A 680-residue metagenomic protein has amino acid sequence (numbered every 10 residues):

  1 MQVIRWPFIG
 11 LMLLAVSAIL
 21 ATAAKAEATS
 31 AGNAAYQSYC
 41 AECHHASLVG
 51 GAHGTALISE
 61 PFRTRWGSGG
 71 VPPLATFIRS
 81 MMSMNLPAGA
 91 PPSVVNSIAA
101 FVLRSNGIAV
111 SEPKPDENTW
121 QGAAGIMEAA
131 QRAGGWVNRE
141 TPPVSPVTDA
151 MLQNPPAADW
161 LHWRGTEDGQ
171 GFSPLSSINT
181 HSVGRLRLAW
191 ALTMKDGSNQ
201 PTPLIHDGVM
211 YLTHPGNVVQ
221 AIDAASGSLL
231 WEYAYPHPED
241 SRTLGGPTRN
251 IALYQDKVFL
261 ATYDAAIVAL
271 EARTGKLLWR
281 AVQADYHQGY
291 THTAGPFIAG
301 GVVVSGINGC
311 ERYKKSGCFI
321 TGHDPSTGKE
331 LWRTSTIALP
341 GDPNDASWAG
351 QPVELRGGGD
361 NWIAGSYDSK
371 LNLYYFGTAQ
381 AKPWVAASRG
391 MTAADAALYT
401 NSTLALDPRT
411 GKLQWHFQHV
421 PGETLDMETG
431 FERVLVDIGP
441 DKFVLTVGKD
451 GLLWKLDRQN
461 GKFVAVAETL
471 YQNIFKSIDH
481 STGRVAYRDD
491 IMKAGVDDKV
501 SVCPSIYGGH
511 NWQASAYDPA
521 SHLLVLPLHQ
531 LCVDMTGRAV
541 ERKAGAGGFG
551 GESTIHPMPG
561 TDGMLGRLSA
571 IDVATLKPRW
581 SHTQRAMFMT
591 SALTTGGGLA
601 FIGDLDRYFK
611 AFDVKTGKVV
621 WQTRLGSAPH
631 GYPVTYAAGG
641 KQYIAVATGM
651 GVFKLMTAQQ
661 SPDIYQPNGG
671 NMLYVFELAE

Functional and structural regions predicted by a protein language model:
I19-A35, V144-V147: Electrostatic cytochrome c docking/interface patches
A28-A46, V94: Sequence/structural segment immediately N-terminal to covalent heme-attachment motifs in c-type and related
N33, S47-S83: Gly/Gly-Pro-rich "capping" loops immediately C-terminal to redox-active cysteine motifs in periplasmic/lumenal
Q37, P87-E167: Flexible coil segments in periplasmic/lumen-exposed cytochrome c-class electron-transfer proteins
G134-L188, T336-P343, Y487-I491, P557-M558 (+1 more regions): Blade/loop signatures of beta-propeller domains
W160-R164, D196-V218, R242-I267, T291-K314 (+7 more regions): Repeat-blade elements of multi-bladed beta-propeller folds
A191-L204, E232-A252, L277-G295, S335-A364 (+9 more regions): Extracytoplasmic beta-rich repeat domains
S305-C318, F376-A397, Q530-T561, G649-P667: Short, conserved, GDST-rich strand-edge loop motifs in beta-rich repeat architectures
